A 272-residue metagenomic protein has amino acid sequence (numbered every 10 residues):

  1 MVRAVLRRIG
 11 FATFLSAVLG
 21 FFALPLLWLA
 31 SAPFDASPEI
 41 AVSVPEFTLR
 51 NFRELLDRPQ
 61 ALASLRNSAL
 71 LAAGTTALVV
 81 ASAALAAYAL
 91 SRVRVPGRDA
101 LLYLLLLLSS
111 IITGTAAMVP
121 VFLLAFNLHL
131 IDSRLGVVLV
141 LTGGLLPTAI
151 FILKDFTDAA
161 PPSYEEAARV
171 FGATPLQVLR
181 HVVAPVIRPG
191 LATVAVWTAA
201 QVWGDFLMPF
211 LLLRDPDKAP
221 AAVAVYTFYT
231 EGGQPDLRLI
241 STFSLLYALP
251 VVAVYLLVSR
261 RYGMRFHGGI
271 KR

Functional and structural regions predicted by a protein language model:
M1-R272: A hydrophobic, multi-pass inner-membrane permease signature
